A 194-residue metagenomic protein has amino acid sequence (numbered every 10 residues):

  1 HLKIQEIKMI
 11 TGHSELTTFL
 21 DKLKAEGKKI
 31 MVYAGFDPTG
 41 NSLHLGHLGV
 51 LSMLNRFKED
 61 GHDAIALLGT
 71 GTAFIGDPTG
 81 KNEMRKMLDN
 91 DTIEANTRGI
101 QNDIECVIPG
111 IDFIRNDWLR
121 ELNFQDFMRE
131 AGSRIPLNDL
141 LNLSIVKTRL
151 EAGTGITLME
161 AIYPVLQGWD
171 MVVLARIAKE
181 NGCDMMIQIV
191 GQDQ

Functional and structural regions predicted by a protein language model:
H1-Q194: NTP-dependent nucleotidyl-transfer catalytic core
